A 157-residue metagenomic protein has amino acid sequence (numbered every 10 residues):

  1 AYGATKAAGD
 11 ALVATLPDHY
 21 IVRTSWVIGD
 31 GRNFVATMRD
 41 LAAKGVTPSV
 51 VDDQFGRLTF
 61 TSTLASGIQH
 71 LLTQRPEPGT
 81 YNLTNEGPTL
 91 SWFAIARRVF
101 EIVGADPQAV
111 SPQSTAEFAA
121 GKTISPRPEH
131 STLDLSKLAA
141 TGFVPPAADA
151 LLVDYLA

Functional and structural regions predicted by a protein language model:
Y2, K6, R23: Active-site YXXXK catalytic motif of short-chain dehydrogenase/reductase
A7, V27-T37, K44-V46, S62 (+2 more regions): Glycine/proline-rich active-site loop of Rossmann-fold NAD(P)-dependent oxidoreductases
L12-G56, S62-T63: NAD(P)-dependent short-chain dehydrogenase/reductase
Y20, P48, R57, P88 (+2 more regions): Residues that recognize and position ribonucleotide moieties
F34-V35, T61, W92-A96, S131 (+1 more regions): A general structural signal for well-ordered alpha-helical segments in protein cores
V35, R39, T61-Q69, A148-L156: Short, amphipathic alpha-helical "lid/cap" segments that border enzyme active or binding sites
G67, Q74-T123, L156: Mid/C-terminal beta-alpha module of Rossmann-like enzyme folds, strongest in SDR-family dehydrogenases/epimerases
P126-A157: C-terminal amphipathic/interface module of NAD(P)-dependent oxidoreductases and related NAD-binding regulators
